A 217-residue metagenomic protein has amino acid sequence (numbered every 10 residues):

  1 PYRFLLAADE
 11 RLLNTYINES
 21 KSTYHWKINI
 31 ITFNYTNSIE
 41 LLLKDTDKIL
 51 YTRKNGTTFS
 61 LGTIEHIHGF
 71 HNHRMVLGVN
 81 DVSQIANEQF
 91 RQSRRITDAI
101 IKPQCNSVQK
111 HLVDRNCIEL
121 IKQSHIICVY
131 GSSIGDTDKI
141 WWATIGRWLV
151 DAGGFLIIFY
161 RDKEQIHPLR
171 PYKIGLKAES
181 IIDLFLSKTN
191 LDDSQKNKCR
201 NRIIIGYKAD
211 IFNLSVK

Functional and structural regions predicted by a protein language model:
P1-Q109: Extended, H/D-rich, highly charged conserved domains that either
L13-T23, D114-H125: Glycine/serine-rich loop-strand microenvironments at binding/catalytic pocket rims
I31-T32, T57-S60, D114, L120 (+1 more regions): Active-site-proximal structural scaffolding
I31-Y35, I67-F70, K110, V129-S132 (+2 more regions): Short His-Asn-centered micro-motif
R115-K217: SIR2/sirtuin-family catalytic core signature
